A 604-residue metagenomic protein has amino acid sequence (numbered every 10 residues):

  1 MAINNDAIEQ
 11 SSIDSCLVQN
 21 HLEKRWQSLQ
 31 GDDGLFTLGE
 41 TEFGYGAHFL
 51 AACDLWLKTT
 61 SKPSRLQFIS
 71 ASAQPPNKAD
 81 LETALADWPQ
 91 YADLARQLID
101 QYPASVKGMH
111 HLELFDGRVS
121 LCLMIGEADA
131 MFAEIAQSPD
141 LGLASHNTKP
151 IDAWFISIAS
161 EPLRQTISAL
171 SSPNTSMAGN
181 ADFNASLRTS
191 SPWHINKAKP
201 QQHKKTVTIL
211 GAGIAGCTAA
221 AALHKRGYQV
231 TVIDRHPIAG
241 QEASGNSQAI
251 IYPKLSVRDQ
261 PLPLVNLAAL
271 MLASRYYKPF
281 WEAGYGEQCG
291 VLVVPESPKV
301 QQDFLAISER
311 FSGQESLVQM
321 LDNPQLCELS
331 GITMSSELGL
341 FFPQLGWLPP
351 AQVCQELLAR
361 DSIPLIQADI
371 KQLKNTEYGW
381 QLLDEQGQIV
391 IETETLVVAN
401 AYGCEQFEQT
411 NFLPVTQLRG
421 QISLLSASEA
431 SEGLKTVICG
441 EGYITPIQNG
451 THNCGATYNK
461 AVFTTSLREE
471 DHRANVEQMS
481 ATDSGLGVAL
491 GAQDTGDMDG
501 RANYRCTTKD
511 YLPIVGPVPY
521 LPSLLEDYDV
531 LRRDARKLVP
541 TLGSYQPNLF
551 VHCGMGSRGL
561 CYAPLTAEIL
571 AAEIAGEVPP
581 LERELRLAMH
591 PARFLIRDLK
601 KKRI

Functional and structural regions predicted by a protein language model:
L35-T37, Y45-L143, T148, S157 (+1 more regions): Class I S-adenosyl-L-methionine-dependent methyltransferase module
A92, V257, G284-V293, N323-L358 (+2 more regions): Helix-loop-beta segment of a Rossmann-like dinucleotide-binding subdomain
K205-V232: N-terminal Rossmann-like FAD-binding beta1-loop-alpha1 element of flavoenzymes
K225-G245: Glycine-rich FAD pyrophosphate-binding loop
Q248-L329: Dinucleotide-binding Rossmann-like beta1-alpha1 core, especially the glycine-rich loop that anchors the ADP
L264, D384-E477, A481-G500, C506: Flavin-dependent oxidoreductases
I366-Q381: A conserved short coil-to-beta-strand element within the FAD-binding core of flavoproteins
D494-I604: C-terminal catalytic lobe of FAD-dependent flavoproteins
